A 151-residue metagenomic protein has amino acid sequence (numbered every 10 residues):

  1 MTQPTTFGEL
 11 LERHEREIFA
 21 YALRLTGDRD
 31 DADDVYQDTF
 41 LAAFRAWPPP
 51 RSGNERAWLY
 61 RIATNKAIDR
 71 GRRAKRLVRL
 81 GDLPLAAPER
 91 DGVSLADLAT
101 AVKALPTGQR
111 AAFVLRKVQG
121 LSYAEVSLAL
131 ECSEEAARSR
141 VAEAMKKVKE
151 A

Functional and structural regions predicted by a protein language model:
M1-A20, D30-D33, R110: A short, charge-rich alpha-helical start-of-domain segment used by transcription regulators
E15, F19, F40, P106 (+2 more regions): C-terminal flanking helix
I18, A22, A32-A43, I62 (+3 more regions): Short, small-hydrophobic-rich alpha-helical interface motif
I18, A22, W47, L59 (+1 more regions): Hydrophobic-face residues of short alpha-helical interaction/recognition segments
G27, D38-E55, R73-K75: Sigma70-family region 2
R61-D82, D91: Arg/Lys-rich amphipathic alpha helix in sigma70-family domain 2
T64, I68, L130-A151: DNA-recognition helix of helix-turn-helix
A112-R116: A short pre-motif secondary-structure segment
